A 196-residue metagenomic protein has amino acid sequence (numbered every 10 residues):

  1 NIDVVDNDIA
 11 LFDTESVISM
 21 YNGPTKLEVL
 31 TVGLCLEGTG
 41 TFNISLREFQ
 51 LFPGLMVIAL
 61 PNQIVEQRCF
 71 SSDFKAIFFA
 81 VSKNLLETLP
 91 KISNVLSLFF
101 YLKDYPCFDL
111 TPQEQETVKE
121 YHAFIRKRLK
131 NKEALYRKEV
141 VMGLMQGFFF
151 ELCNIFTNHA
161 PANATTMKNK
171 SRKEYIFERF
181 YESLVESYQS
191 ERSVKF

Functional and structural regions predicted by a protein language model:
N1-D3, R68-N131, N158-H159: A hydrophobic/aromatic-rich effector-binding and dimerization subdomain of bacterial HTH-type transcriptional regulators
N1-Q50: Generic protein-terminus/edge-of-domain signal
S19-L27, N43, Q67-F70, D109-L110 (+1 more regions): Short histidine-centered beta-strand/loop micro-motifs that create catalytic or ligand/metal-coordination sites
T31-L34, T117-F124, L144, F148-E151: Amphipathic, well-ordered alpha-helical segments in soluble domains
C35-E37, L60, F70: A short, compositionally biased micro-patch
L46-L60: Short acidic-glycine-tyrosine-enriched beta hairpin
V57, P61-Q67, L86: Histidine-centered metal-chelating micro-motifs
L110, K132-V140, L152-K195: Short, Lys/Arg-enriched, Trp-marked, Pro/Gly-tolerant hinge/linker segments that flank
